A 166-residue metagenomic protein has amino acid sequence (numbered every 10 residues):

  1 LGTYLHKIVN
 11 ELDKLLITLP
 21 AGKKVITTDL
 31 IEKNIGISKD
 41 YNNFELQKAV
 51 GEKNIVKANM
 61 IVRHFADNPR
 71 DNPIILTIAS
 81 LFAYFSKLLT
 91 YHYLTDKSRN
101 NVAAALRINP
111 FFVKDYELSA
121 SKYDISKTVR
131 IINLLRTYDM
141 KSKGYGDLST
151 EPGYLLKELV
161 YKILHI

Functional and structural regions predicted by a protein language model:
L1-F44, A49: Long, charge-dense, solvent-exposed interaction surfaces that engage phosphate-rich ligands
N42, I55-I166: Helix-rich C-terminal "collar"/helical-bundle subdomain used as an assembly and partner-interaction module in RFC-like
